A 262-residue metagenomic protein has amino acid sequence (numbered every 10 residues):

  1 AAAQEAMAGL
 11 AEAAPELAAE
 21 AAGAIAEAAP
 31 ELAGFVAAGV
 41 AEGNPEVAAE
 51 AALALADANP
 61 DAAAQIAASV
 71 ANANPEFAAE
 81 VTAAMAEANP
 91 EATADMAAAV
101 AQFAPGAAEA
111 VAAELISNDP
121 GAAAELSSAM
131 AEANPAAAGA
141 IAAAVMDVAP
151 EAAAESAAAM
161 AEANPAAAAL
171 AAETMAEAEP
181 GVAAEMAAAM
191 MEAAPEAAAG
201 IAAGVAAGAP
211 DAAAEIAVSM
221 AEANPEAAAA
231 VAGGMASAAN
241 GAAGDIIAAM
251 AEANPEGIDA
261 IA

Functional and structural regions predicted by a protein language model:
A1-A262: General marker for long, soluble alpha-helical cores
